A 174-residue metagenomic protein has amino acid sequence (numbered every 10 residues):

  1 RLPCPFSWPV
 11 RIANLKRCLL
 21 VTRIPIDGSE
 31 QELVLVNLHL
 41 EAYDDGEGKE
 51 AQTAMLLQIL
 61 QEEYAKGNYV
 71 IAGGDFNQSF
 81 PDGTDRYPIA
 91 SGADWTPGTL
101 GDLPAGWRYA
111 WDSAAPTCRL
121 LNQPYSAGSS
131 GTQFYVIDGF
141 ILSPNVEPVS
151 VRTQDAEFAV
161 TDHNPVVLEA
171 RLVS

Functional and structural regions predicted by a protein language model:
R1-E32, L40: Structured beta-strand-rich core segments of catalytic domains in phosphoester-bond hydrolases
V10-R11, Y125-G131, D155-A159: Short proline/glycine-enriched turn/loop segments at secondary-structure junctions
L15-L20, Q31, V36, Q133-I137 (+1 more regions): Residues that flank catalytic or metal-binding motifs in active/ligand-binding sites
V21-G28, L142-P144, T161, L168-V173: Active-site beta-strand termini and strand-to-loop segments that position acidic
V34, D44-E147: Metal-dependent phosphoesterases centered on the DNase I-like endonuclease/exonuclease/phosphatase
L38-L40, G74-F76, N164: Active-site metal-binding loops of divalent metal-dependent hydrolases
D45-G48, F158-N164: Solvent-exposed loop/turn segments connecting transmembrane beta-strands in outer-membrane beta-barrel proteins
N145-A156: Low-complexity, intrinsically disordered Gly/Pro/Thr-rich segments
